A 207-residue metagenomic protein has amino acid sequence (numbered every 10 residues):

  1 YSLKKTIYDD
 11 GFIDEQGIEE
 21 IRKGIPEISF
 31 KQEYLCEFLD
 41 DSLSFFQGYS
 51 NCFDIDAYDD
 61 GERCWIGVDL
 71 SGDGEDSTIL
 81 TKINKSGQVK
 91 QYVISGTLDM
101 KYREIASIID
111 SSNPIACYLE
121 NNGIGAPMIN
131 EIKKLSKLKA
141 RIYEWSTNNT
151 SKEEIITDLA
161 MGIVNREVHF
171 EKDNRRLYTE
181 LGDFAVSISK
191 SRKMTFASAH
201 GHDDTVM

Functional and structural regions predicted by a protein language model:
Y1-T6: Conserved RecA-like helicase ATPase core segment that couples NTP binding/hydrolysis to strand translocation
I7-V68: ATPase catalytic-site recognition across NTP-hydrolyzing enzymes
F30, D76, I155, D204-M207: Catalytic-loop motifs flanking and including active-site residues across diverse enzymes
Y58-N84: Gly/Thr-rich phosphate-binding beta-strand-loop-beta motif of the actin/hexokinase/Hsp70
G67, F184-M207: Charge-patterned, long linear interaction tracts outside catalytic cores
G72, K101, S151, G201-D204: Secondary-structure capping and boundary motifs in well-ordered enzyme cores
K82-S191: Mg2+-dependent endonuclease catalytic cores in nucleic-acid-processing enzymes, primarily RNase H-like
